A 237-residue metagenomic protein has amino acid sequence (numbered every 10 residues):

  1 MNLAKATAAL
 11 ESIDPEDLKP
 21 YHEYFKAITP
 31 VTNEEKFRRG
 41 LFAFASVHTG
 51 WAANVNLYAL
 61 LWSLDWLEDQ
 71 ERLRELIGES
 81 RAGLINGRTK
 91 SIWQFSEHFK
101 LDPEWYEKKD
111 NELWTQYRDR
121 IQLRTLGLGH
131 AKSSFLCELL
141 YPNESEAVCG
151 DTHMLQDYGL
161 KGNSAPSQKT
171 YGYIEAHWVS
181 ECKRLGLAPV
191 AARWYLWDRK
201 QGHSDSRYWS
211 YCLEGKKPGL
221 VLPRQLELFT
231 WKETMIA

Functional and structural regions predicted by a protein language model:
M1-T29, E34, T89, E104-A237: C-terminal accessory module of base-excision DNA glycosylases/AP lyases that mediates lesion recognition and DNA
K36-F44, L57, L76, H153 (+1 more regions): A general alpha-helix detector
R38-F42, R74-E79, R118-D119, S134-L139: Short, flexible active-site loops
G40-A45, I92-S96, L136, A192-L196: Short alpha-helical scaffolding segments that buttress acidic/His motifs in well-ordered protein cores
L41-L57, A82-L84: A short secondary-structure junction motif
A45-A53, D65-W66, K100, G162 (+1 more regions): Short alpha-helix boundary/capping elements
A53-L64, Y211-E214: Surface-exposed flexible segments
Y58-G127: Alpha-helical ds-nucleic-acid-binding substructure associated with the helix-hairpin-helix region of base-excision DNA
